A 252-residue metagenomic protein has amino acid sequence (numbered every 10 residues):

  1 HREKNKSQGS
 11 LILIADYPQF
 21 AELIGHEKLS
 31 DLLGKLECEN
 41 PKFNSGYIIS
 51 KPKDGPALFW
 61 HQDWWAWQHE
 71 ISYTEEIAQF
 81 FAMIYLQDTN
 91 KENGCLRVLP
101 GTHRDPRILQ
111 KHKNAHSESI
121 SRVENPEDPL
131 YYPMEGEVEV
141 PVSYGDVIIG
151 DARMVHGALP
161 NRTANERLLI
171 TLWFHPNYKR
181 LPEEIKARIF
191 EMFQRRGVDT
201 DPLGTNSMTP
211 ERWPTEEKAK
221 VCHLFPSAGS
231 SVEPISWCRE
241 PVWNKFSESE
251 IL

Functional and structural regions predicted by a protein language model:
H1-I71: Non-heme Fe(II)-dependent double-stranded beta-helix
E39-G46, P56-L58, E76-I84, G94 (+1 more regions): Generic beta-strand structural signal
Y47, Q62-W64, I84-D88, P100: Short, structured patches in soluble enzyme cores that scaffold and shape functional sites
K51-P52, L99-P106, W173-K179: Short edge-strand/loop segments of extracellular domains
P56-Q62, H69-I71, E92-V98, R107-K111 (+2 more regions): A short secondary-structure junction signal
Q68-K91, P141-Y144, I149, L172-N177: Short, conserved beta-strand element in jelly-roll/cupin
T89-V155: Double-stranded beta-helix
R153-L252: Non-heme Fe(II)/2-oxoglutarate
